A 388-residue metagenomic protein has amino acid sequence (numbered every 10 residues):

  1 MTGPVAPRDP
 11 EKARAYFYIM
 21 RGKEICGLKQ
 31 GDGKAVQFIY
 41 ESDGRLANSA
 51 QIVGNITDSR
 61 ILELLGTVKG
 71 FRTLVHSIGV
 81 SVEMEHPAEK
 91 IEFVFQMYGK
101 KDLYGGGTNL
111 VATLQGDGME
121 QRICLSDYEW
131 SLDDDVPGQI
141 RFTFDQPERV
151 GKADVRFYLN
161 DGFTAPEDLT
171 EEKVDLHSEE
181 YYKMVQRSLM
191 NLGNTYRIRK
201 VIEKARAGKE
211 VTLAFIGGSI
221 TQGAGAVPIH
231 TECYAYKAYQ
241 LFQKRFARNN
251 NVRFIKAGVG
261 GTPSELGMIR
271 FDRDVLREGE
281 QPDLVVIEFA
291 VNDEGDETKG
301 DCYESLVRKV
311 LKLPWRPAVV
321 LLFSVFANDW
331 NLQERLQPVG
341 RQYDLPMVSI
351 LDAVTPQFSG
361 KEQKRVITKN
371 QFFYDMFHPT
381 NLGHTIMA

Functional and structural regions predicted by a protein language model:
M1-F215, T221-P228, A247-N250, F373-A388: N-terminal secretory targeting modules
H177-I216, I220-Y303, W315, V325-L332: Conserved SGNH/GDSL esterase-like catalytic core that processes O-acyl groups on lipids and polysaccharides
M184-Y196, A327-A388: Catalytic His-Asp segment of secreted/periplasmic serine-dependent ester chemistry enzymes
I255-A257, V320, V348: General small-molecule cofactor/ligand-binding pocket signal
D301-K312, R335-P338: Alpha-helical scaffolding segments of alpha/beta enzyme cores, especially the outer helices of TIM-barrel or partial
L311-V320, L345: A short helix->loop->beta-strand "cap" motif at the edges of active sites that frequently abuts
